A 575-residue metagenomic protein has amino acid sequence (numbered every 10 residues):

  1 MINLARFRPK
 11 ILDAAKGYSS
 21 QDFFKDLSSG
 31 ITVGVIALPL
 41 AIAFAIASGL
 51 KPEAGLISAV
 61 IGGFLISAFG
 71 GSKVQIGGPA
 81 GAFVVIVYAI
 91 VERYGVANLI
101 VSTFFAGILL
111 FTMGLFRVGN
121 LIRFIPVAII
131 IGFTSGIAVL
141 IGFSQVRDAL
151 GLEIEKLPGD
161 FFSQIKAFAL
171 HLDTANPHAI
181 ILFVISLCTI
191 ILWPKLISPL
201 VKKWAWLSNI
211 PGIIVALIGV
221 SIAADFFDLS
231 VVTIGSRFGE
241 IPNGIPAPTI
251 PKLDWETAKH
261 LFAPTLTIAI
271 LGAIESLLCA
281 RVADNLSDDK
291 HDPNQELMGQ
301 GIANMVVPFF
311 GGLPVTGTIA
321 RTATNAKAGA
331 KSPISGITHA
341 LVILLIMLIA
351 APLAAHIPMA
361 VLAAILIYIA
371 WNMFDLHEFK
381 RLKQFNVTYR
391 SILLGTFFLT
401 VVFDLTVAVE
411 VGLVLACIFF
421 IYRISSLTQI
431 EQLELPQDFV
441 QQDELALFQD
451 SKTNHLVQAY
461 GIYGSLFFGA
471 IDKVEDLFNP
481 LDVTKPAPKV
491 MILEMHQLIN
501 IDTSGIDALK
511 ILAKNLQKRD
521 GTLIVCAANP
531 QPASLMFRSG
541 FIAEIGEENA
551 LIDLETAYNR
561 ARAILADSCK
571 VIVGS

Functional and structural regions predicted by a protein language model:
M1-L435, F439, N454, A508 (+1 more regions): Transmembrane helical cores of multi-pass ion-transport proteins
M1-N3, A561-S575: Intrinsically disordered or compositionally simple regulatory linkers and C-terminal tails in signal-transduction
G77, V525-C526, L551: Active-site-adjacent beta-strand anchor residues
V87, F168, V474-F478, A557 (+1 more regions): Generic hydrophobic alpha-helical segments
L344, L535, E555: Short Asp/Glu-rich motifs
N372-E544, R562-L565: The feature marks cytosolic C-terminal regulatory regions of anion transporters and related permeases
E544-R560: Short acidic-hydrophobic, aromatic-tinged amphipathic segments that line or gate anion-handling sites
